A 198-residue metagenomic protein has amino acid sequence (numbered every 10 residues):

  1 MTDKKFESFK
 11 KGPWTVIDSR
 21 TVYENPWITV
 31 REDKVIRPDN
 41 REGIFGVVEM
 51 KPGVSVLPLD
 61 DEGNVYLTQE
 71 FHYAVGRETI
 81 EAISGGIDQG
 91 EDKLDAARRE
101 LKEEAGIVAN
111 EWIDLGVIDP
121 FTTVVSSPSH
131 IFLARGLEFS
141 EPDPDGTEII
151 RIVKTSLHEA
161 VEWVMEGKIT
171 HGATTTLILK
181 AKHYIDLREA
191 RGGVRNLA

Functional and structural regions predicted by a protein language model:
M1-K11, R191-A198: Basic/polar N-terminal segments that are highly enriched at the extreme N-terminus, encompassing both cleavable
F6, K11-P13, F45-V48, V54-R99: Conserved Nudix-box catalytic region and its N-terminal flanking loop in Nudix hydrolases and closely related
P13-S55, D61: Acidic, metal-coordinating catalytic segment for phosphate/diphosphate chemistry, firing primarily on the Nudix
V16, V30-E32, I44, T68 (+3 more regions): Hydrophobic residues on conserved beta-strands that form the core of alpha/beta folds
N25, A74, T122-V124: Short glycine/serine/proline-enriched coil/turn segments at secondary-structure junctions
G43, P52-S55, D60, G86-A173 (+1 more regions): Unchanged
T174-R195: Charged phosphate-binding loop/patch that engages nucleotide di/tri-phosphates or the phosphate backbone of nucleic
